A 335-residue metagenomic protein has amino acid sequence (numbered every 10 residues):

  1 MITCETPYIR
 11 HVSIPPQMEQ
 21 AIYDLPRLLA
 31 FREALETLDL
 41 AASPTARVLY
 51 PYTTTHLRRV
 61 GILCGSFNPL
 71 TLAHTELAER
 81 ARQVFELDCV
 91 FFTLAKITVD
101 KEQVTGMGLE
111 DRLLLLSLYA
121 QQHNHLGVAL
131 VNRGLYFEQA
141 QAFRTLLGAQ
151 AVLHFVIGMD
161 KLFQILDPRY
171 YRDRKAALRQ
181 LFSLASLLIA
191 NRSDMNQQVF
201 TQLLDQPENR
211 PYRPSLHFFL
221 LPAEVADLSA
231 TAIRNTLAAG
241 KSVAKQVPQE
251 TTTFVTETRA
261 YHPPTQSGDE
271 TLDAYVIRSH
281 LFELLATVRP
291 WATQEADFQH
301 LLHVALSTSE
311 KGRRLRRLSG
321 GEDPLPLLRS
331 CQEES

Functional and structural regions predicted by a protein language model:
I2-S335: Nucleotidyltransferase catalytic core that binds NTPs
